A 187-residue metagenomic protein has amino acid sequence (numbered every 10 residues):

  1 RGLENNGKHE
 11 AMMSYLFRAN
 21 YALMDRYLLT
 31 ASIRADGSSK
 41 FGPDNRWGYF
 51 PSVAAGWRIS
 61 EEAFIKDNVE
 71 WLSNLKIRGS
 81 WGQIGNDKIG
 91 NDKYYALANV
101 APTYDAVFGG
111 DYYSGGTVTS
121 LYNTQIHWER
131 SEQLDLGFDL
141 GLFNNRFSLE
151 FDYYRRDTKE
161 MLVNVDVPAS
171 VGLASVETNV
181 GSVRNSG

Functional and structural regions predicted by a protein language model:
R1-G187: Extracellular/periplasmic, surface-exposed regions of secreted and cell-surface proteins
